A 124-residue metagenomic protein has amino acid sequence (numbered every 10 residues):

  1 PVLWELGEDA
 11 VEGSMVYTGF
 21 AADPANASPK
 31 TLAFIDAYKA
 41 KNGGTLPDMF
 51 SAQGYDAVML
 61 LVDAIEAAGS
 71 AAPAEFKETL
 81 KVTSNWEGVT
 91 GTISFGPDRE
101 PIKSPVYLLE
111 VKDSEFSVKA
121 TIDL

Functional and structural regions predicted by a protein language model:
P1-L124: Extracytosolic ligand-binding ectodomains
